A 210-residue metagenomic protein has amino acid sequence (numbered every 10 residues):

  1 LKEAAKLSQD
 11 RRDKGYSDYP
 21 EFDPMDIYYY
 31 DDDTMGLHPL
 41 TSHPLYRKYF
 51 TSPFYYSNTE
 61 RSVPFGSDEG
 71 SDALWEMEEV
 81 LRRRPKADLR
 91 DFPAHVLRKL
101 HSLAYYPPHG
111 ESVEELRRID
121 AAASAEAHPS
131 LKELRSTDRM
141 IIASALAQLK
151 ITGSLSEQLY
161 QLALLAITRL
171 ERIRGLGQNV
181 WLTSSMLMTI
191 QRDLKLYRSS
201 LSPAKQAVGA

Functional and structural regions predicted by a protein language model:
K2-K14, Y29, L194-A210: Defense-system signaling and execution modules centered on TIR/cGAS-STING-like, death/scaffold domains and their
E3-V80: N-terminal leader/targeting peptides and immediately adjacent processing regions
E79-Y106: Amphipathic, membrane-active segments
P85-L89, I151-S156: Charged, low-complexity interaction regions
V96-L131: Acidic, Ser/Thr- and Gly/Pro-rich intrinsically disordered linkers and low-complexity segments that flank or connect
E133-I151: Amphipathic alpha-helical elements of HEAT/ARM-like alpha-solenoid repeat scaffolds that form extended
S154-I173: Charged linear interaction tracts used for macromolecular binding and regulation
R169-A210: Eukaryote-biased recognition of C-terminal alpha-helical segments
